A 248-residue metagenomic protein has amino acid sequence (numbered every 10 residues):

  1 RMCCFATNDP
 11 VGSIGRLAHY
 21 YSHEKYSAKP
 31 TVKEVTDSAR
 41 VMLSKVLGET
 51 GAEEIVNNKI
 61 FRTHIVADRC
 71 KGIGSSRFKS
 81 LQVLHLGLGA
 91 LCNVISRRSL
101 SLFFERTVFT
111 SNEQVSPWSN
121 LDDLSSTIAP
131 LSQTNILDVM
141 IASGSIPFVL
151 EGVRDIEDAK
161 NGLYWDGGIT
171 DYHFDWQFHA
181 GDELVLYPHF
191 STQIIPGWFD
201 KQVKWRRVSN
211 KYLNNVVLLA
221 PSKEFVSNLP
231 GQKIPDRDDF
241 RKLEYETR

Functional and structural regions predicted by a protein language model:
M2-R248: Patatin-like phospholipase
